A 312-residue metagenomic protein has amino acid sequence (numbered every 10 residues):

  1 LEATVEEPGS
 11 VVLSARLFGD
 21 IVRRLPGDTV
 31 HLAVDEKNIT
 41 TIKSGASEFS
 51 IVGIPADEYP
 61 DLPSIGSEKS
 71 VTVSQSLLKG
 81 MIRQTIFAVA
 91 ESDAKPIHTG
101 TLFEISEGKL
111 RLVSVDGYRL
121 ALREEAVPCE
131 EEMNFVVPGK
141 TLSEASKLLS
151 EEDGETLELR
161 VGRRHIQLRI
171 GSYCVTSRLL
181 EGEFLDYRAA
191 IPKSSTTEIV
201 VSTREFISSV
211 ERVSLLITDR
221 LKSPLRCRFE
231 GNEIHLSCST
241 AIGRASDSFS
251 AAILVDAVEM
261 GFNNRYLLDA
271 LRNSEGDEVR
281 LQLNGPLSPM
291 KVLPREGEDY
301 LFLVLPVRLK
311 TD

Functional and structural regions predicted by a protein language model:
L1-D312: Structural preference for solvent-exposed beta-strand-turn elements and adjacent flexible terminal/loop segments within
